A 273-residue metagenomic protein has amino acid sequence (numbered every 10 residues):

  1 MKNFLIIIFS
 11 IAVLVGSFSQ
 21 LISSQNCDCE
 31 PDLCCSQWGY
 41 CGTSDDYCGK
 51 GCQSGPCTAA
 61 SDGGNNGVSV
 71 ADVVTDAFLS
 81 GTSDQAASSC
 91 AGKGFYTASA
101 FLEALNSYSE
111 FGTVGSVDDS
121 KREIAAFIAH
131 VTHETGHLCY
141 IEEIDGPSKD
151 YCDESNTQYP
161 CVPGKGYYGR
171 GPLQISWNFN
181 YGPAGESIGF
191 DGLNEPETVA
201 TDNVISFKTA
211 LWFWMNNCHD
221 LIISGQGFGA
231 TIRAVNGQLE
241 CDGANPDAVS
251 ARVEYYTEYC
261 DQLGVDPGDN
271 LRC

Functional and structural regions predicted by a protein language model:
K2-L21: Cleavable N-terminal signal peptides of Sec/SRP-targeted secreted and luminal proteins
Q25-A60: Secreted, short cysteine-rich peptides and small extracellular cysteine-rich domains stabilized by multiple disulfide
T43-D45, C139-Y140, G243-D247: Extracytoplasmic/secreted cell-surface and envelope-processing proteins
G64-E103, G112-V117, R122-F213, T231-A234: Peptidoglycan-targeting cell-wall enzymes and recognition modules
V131-E134, I223-A244: Acidic helix/loop microenvironments that form the catalytic cleft of cell-wall polysaccharide enzymes
I205-F207, N216-I223: Proteins synthesized as precursors that undergo proteolytic processing into mature forms
D220, S224, A248-A251: C-terminal transmembrane module of eukaryotic multi-pass membrane proteins
Q238-C273: Low-complexity, Gly/Ser/Thr/Pro-rich intrinsically disordered linker/tail segments
